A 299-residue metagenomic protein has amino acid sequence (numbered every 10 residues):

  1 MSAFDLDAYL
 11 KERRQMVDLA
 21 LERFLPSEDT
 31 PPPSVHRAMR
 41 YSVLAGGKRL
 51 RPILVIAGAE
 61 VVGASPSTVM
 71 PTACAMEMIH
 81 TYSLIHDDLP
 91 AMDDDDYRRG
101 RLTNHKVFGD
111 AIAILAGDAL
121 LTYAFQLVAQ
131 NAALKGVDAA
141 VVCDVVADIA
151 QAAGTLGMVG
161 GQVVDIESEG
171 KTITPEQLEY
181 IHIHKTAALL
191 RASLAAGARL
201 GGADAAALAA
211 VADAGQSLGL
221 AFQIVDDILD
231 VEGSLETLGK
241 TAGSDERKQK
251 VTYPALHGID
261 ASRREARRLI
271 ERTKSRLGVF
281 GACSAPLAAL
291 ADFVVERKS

Functional and structural regions predicted by a protein language model:
A3, D7-L10: Double-stranded RNA-binding/processing signature
F4, M16-L19, L25, D29-S275 (+1 more regions): Mg2+-dependent prenyl diphosphate-binding active-site environment of isoprenoid biosynthetic enzymes
R13: Residues in the recognition helix of alpha-helical DNA-binding motifs
